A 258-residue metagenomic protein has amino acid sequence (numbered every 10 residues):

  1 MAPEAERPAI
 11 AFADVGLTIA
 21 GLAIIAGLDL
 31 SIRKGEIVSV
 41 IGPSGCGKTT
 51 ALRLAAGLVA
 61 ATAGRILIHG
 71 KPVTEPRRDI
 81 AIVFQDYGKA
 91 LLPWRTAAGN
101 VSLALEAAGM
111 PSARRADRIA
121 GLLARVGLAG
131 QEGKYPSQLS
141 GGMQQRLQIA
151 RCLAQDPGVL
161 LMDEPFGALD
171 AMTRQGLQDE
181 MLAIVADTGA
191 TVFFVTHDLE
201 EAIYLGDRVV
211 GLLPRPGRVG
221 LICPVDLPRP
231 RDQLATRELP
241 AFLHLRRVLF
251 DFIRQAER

Functional and structural regions predicted by a protein language model:
I41-P43: The feature captures the beta-strand-to-loop junction immediately N-terminal to the Walker
A56: Helix-to-loop junction immediately C-terminal to a conserved catalytic motif
G64-P76: Conserved ABC transporter NBD signature motif
R95-E106: Q-loop/switch helix immediately C-terminal to the Walker
E106, A113-Q131, A183: Conserved ABC ATPase "signature" region
Y135-L139, M143: Conserved ABC ATPase signature
A154-G158: A short, proline-enriched helix->beta-strand linker immediately N-terminal to the Walker B motif in ABC-type P-loop
L160-D163: Catalytic Walker B motif of ABC-type/P-loop ATPase nucleotide-binding domains
